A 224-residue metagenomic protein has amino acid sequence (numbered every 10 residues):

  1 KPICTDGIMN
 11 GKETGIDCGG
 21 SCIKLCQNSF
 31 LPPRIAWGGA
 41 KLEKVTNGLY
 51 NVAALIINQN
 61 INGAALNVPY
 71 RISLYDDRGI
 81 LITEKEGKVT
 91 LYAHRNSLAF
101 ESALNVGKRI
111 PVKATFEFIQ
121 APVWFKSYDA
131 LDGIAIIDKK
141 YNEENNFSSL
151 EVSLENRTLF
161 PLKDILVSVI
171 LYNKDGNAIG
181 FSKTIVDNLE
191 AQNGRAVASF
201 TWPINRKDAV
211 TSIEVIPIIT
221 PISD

Functional and structural regions predicted by a protein language model:
K1-C4, Q27-I80: Ordered, small/hydrophobic-rich secondary-structure cores
K1-F30: Cysteine-rich modules of extracellular adhesion/ECM and protease-associated proteins
I8, E43-V45, T90-Y92, N105 (+1 more regions): Tandem-repeat/low-complexity and Cys-motif detector
T14, I61-L98, T158-V197, D208: Extended intrinsically disordered, low-complexity coil regions enriched in Ser, Thr, Gly, Ala and often Pro
L25-R34, V123-L131: Proline/serine/threonine-rich low-complexity linkers at boundaries of modular beta-sandwich domains
A40, T46-G63, A121-F181: Surface-exposed interaction/gating patches
I56-I57, L74, A103-L104, L154 (+2 more regions): Hydrophobic beta-strand positions in extracellular immunoglobulin-like domains
K88-T90, N96-N146, G180-K183, A198-D224: Terminal connector regions
